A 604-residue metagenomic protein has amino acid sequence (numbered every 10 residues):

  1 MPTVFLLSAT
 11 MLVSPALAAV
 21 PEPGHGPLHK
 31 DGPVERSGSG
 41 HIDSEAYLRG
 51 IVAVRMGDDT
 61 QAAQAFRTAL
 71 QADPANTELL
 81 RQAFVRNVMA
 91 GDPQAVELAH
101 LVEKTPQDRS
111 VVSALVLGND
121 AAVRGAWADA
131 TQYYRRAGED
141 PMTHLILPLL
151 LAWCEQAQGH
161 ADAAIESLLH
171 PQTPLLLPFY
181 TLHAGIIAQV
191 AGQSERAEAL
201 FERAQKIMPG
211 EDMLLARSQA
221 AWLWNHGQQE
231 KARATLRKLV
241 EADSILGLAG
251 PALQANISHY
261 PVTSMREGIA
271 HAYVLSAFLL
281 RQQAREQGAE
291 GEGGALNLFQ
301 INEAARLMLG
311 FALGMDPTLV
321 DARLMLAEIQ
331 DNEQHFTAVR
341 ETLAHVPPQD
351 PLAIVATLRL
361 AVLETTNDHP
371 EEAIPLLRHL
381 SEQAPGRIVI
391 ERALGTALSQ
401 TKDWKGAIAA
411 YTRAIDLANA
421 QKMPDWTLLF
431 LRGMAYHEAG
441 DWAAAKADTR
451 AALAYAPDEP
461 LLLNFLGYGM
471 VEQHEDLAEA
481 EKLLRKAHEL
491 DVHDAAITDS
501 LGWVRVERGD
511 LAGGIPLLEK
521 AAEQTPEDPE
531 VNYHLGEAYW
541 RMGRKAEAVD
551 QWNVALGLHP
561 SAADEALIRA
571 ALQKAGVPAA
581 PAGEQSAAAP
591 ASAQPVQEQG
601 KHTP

Functional and structural regions predicted by a protein language model:
A16-A83, V88-H100, D108-V112, T263-F278 (+3 more regions): N-terminal leader/linker segments that initiate helical-solenoid repeat arrays
I42, N76, S110, H144 (+13 more regions): Residue-level recognition of tetratricopeptide repeat
I51, V85, N119, W153 (+10 more regions): Residue-level recognition of tetratricopeptide repeat
R55, V88-M89, V123-R124, A157-Q158 (+12 more regions): Register position in tetratricopeptide repeats
A72, K104-P106, E139-D140, P171-P174 (+10 more regions): Structural marker of alpha-solenoid helical repeat scaffolds
L79, S113, L147, Y180 (+11 more regions): TPR alpha-solenoid repeat register
Q82-A83, V116, L150, H183 (+10 more regions): Canonical tetratricopeptide repeat
